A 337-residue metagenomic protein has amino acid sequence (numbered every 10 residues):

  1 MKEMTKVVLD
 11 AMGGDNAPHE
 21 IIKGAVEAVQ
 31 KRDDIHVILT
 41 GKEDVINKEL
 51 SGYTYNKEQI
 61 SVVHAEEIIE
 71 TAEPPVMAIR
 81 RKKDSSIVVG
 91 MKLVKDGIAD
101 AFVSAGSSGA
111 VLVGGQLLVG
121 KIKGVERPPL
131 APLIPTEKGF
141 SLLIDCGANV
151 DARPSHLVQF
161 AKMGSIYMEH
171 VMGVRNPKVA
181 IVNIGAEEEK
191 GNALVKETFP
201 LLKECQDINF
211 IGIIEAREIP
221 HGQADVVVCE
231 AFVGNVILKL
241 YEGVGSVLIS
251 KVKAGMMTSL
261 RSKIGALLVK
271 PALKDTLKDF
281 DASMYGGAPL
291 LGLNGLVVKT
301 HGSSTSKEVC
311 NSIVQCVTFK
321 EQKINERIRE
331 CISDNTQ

Functional and structural regions predicted by a protein language model:
M1-L9, D15-H19, N47-K48, Y53 (+3 more regions): N-terminal charge/polar-biased segments
L9-H19, A148-V158, K299-T305: Short, glycine-rich nucleotide/cofactor-binding loops
A17-I21, D84-G97, A101-G115, I122 (+7 more regions): Short glycine/serine/threonine-rich phosphate/pyrophosphate-binding segments that cradle anionic phosphate groups
H19-E20, R32, H36-I38, E43-N47 (+4 more regions): Glycine-rich phosphate/diphosphate-binding loop of Rossmann-like nucleotide-binding domains
E20-T71: N-terminal glycine-rich anion-binding loop in soluble enzyme alpha/beta folds
Y55-A99: Phosphate/nucleotide-donor binding subsite
Q116-P129, L133-L143, Q223-V227, A231-Q337: Glycine-rich phosphate/nucleotide-binding loop
